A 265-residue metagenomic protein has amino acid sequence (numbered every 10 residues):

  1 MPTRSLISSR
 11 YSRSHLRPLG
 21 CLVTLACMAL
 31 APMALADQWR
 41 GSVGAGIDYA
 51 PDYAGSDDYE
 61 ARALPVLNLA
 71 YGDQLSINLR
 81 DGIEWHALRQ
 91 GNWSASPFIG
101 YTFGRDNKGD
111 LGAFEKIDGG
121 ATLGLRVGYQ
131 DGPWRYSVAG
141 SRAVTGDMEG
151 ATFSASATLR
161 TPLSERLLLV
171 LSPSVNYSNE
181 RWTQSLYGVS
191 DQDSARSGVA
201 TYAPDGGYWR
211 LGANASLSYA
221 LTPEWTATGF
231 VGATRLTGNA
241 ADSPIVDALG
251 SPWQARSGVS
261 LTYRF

Functional and structural regions predicted by a protein language model:
A36-W85, R105: Short glycine/proline- and aromatic-enriched beta-strand/turn motifs that initiate or cap beta-hairpins
W39, Y59-P65, L69, G91 (+4 more regions): Residues that define the transmembrane beta-barrel architecture of outer-membrane proteins
G41, Q74-I77, W93, P133-S137 (+2 more regions): Repeated loop/turn-to-beta-strand initiation elements of outer-membrane beta-barrel proteins
V43-Y49, L79-D81, P97-Y101, V138-R142 (+2 more regions): Transmembrane beta-barrel strands of outer-membrane/channel proteins
I47, L69-Y71, A87, Y101 (+6 more regions): Residue-level signature of outer-membrane beta-barrel architecture
P51-Y53, D110-A113, G140-V144, G198-A203 (+1 more regions): Extracellular loop and loop/strand-boundary signature of outer-membrane beta-barrel proteins
Y53-Y59, I77, I117-G119, R142-A151 (+1 more regions): Solvent-exposed loop/turn segments connecting transmembrane beta-strands in outer-membrane beta-barrel proteins
H86, M148-P252, Y263-F265: Outer-membrane beta-barrel transmembrane domain signature
